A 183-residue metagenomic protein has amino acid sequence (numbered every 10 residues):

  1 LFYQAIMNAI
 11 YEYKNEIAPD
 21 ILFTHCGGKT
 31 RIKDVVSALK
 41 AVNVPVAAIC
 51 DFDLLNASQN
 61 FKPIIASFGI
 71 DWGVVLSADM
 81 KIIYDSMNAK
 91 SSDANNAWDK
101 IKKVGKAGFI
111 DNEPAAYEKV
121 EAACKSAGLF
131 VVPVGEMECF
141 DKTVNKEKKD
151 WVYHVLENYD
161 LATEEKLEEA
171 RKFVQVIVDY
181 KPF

Functional and structural regions predicted by a protein language model:
L1: Acidic donor-binding loop at a coil-to-helix junction in glycosyltransferase catalytic cores that engages
Q4-F183: Acidic, Mg2+-coordinating catalytic modules of nucleic-acid enzymes
